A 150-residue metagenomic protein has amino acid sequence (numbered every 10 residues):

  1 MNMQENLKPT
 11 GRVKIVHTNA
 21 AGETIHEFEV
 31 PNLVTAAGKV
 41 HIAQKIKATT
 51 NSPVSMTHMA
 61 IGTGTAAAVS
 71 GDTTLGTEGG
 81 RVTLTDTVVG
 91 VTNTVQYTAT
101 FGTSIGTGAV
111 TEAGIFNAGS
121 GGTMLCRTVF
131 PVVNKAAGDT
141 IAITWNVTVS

Functional and structural regions predicted by a protein language model:
M1-T111, A118-S150: Small cysteine-rich, disulfide-bonded extracellular modules of the LU/uPAR three-finger superfamily and closely related
